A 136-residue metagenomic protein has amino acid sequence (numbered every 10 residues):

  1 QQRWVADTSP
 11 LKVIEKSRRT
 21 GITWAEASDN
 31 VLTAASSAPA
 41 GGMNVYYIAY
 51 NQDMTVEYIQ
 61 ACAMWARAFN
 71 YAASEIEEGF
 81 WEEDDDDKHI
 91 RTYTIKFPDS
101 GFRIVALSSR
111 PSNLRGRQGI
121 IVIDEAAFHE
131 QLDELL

Functional and structural regions predicted by a protein language model:
Q1-L136: Phosphate/NTP-binding elements of NTP-utilizing enzymes
